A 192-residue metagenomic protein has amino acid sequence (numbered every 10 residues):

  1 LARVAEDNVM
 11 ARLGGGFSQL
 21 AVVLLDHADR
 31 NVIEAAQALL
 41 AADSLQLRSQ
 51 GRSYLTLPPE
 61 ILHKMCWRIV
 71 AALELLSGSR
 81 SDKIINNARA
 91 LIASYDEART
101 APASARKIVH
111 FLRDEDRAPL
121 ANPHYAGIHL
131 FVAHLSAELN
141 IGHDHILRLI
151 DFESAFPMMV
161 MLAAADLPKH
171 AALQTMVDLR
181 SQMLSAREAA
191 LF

Functional and structural regions predicted by a protein language model:
L1-F192: Alpha-helical scaffold segments
